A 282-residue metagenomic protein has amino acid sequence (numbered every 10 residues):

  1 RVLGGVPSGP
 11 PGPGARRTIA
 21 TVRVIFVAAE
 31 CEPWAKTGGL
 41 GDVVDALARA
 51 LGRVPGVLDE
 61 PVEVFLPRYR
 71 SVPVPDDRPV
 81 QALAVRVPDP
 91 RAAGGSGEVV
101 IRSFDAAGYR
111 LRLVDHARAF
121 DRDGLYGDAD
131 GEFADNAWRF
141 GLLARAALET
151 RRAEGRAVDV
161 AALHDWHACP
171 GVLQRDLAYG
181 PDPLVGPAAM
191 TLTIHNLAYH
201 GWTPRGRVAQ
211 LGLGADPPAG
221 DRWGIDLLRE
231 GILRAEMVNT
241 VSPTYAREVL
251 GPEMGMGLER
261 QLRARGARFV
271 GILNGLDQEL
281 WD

Functional and structural regions predicted by a protein language model:
R1-R16: Compositionally biased, low-complexity flexible segments
R16-D282: Catalytic cores of nucleotide-sugar-dependent glycosyltransferases that transfer UDP/GDP/TDP-activated
